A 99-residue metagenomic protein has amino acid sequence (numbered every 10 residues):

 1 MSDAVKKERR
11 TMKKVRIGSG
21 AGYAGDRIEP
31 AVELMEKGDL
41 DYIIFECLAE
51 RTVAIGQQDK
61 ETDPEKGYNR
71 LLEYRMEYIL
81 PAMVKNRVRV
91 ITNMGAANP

Functional and structural regions predicted by a protein language model:
K6-P99: Metallocofactor- and cofactor-centric catalytic cores in central/energy metabolism, strongly enriched
